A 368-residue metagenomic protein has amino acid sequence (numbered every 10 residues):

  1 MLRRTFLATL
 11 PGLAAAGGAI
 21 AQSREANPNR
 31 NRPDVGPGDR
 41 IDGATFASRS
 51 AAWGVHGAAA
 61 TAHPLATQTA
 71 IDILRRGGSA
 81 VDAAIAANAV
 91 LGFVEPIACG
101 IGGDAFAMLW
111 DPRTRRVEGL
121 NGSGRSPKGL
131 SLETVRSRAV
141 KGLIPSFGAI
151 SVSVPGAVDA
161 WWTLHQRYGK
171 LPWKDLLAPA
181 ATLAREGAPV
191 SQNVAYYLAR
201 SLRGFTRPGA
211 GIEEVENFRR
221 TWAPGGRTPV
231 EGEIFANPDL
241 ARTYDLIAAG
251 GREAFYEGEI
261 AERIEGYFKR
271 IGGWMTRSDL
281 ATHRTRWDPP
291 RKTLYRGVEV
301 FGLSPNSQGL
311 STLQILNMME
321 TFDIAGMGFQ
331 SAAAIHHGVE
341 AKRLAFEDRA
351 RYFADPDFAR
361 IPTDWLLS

Functional and structural regions predicted by a protein language model:
M1-A14: N-terminal secretory signal peptides and thylakoid transit peptides that target proteins across membranes
A16-S23: Boundary at the C-terminal end of the N-terminal hydrophobic targeting segment
S23-Q68, A80-G250, F255-E257, A261-S307 (+3 more regions): Noncatalytic scaffold domains of N-terminal-nucleophile
P37, T321-S368: Internal maturation/activation junctions in enzymes
D72-L74: Long, structured ligand/cofactor-binding scaffold of large enzymes
L310: Flexible, polar/acidic helix-loop-strand segments at domain edges
